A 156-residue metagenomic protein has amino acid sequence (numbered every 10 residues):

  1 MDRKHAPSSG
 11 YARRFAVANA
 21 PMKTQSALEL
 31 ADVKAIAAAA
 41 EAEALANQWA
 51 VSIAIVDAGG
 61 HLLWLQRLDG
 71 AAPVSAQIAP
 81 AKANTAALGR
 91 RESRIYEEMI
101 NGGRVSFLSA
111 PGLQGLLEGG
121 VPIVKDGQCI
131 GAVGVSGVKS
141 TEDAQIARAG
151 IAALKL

Functional and structural regions predicted by a protein language model:
H5: Cationic, low-complexity basic patches in intrinsically disordered or flexible, solvent-exposed regions
Y11, F15-L156: Flexible, solvent-exposed loop/hinge segments and secondary-structure transition points
